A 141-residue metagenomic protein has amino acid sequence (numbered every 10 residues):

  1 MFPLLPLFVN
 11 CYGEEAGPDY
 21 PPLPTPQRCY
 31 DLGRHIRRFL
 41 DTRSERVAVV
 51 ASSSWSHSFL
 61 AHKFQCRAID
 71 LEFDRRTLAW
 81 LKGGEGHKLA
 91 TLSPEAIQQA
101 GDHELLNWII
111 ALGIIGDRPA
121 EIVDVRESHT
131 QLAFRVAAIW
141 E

Functional and structural regions predicted by a protein language model:
M1-D31, T42, A61-E141: Flexible, D/E/H-enriched segments
L7, E45-W55: Beta-strand elements within well-structured catalytic alpha/beta cores of enzymes that handle phosphate/sulfate esters
F39: Catalytic beta-strand/loop module used to bind and position nucleotide/cofactor moieties in cofactor-attachment
S58: Active-site alpha-helical segments that house and flank conserved acidic catalytic motifs for diphosphate chemistry
